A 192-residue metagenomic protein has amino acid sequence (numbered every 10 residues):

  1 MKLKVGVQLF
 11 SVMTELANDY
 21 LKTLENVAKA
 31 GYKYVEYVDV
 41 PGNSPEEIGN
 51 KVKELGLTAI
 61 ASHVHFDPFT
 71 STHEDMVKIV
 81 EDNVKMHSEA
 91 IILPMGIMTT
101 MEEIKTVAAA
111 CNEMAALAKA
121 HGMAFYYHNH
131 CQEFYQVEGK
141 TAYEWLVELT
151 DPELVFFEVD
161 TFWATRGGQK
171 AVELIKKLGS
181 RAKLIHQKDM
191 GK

Functional and structural regions predicted by a protein language model:
M1-E89: N-terminal pre-domain/capping segments
G6, E36, A61-H63, I91-I92 (+3 more regions): Conserved beta-strand positions in the central sheet of alpha/beta enzyme cores
Q8-V12, V38-V40, V64-D67, M95-M98 (+3 more regions): Active-site beta-loop-alpha junctions enriched in small/polar residues
L21-K22, H73-K78, I104-N112, G139-E144 (+1 more regions): Charged helix-capping and loop-helix junction motifs
P41-K51, T99-T106, A110: Active-site-adjacent beta->alpha loops and helix N-cap segments on the catalytic face of soluble alpha/beta enzymes
K53, V84, N112-A115, K119: Anion (oxyanion) recognition and catalysis
M86-E103, H121-Q132: Active-site groove signature of glycoside hydrolases
A120-K192: Acidic/histidine-rich catalytic cores of soluble enzymes
